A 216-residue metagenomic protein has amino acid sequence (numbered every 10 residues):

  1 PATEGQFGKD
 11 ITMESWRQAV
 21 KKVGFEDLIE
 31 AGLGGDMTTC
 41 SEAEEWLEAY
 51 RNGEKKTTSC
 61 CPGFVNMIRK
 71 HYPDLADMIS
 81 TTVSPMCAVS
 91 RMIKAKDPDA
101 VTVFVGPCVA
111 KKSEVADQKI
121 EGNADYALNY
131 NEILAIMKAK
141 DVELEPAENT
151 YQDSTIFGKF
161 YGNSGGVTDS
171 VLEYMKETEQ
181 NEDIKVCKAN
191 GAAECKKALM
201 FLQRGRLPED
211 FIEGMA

Functional and structural regions predicted by a protein language model:
P1-A216: Iron-sulfur-associated redox domains of electron-transfer enzymes in respiratory and anaerobic energy metabolism
